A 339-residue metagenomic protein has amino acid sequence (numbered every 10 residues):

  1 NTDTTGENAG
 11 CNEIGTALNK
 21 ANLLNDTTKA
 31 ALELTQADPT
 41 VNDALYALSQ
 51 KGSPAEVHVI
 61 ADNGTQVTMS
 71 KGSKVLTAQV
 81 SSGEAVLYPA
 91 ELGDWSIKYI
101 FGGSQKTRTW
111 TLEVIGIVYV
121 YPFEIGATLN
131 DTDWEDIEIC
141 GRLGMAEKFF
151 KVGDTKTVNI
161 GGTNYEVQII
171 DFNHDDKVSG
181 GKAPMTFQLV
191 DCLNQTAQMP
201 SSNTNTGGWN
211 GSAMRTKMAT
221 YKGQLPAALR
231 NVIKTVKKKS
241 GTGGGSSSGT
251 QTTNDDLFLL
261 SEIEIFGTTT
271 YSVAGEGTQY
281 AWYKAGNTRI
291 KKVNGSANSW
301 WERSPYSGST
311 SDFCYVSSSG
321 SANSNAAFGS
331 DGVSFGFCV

Functional and structural regions predicted by a protein language model:
N1-G52: Fibrous stalk/shaft segments of extracellular and virion attachment machinery
L32, L45, K106-V120: Extracellular beta-sheet/turn segments enriched in Thr/Pro/Gly and aliphatic residues
L48-A55, E113-A127: Low-complexity, Pro/Thr/Ser/Gly/Ala-rich linker/spacer regions in secreted, extracellular modular proteins
A55-A61: A short, amphipathic beta-strand motif
A61, T65-V75: Change to "...patches in solvent-exposed regions of secreted, membrane-anchored, or virion-exposed structural
K71-A85: Short, acidic Ser/Thr/Gly-rich low-complexity loop/linker segments typical of extracellular and cell-surface proteins
G83-S96, I100-G102, W110, V114-G116: Short Pro-Gly-centered beta-turn/loop motif in secreted/extracellular proteins
Y119-V339: Collagenous Gly-X-Y triple-helix signature in extracellular proteins
